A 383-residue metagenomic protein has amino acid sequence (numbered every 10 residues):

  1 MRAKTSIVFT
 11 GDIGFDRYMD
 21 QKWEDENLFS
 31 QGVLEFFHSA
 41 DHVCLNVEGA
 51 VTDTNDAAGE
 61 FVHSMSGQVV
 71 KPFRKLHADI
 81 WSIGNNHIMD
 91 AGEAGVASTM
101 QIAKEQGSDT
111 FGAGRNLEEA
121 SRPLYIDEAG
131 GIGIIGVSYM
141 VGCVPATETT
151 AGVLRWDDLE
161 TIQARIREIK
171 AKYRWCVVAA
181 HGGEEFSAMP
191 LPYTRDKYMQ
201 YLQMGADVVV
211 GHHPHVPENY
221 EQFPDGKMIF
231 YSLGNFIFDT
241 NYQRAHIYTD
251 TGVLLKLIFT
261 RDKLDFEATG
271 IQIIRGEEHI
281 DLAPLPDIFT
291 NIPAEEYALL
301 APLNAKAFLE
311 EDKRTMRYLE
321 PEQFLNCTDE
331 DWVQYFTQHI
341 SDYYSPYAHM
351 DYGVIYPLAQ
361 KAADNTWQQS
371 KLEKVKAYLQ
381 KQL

Functional and structural regions predicted by a protein language model:
M1-G84, D90-G92, T99: N-terminal catalytic scaffold of extracellular/periplasmic and nuclease hydrolases that process anionic headgroups
F9-G11, H42-E48, L76-N86, D109-R115 (+3 more regions): Active-site neighborhood of phospho(di)ester-bond hydrolases with catalytic His/Asp-centered motifs
D16-Y18, V51-T54, N86-M100, L117-R122 (+4 more regions): Active-site environment of divalent metal-dependent phosphoester hydrolases
Y18-Q31, S64, D127-C176, D196 (+1 more regions): Binuclear metal-dependent hydrolase catalytic cores centered on His/Asp/Glu-rich metal-binding motifs
A40-T52, I166-M189: Short acidic, glycine-rich surface-loop motifs adjacent to enzyme active sites
T54-R74, W175-D207: Active-site-proximal segments of metal-dependent phosphoesterases and phosphodiesterases across multiple
H77-I80, P192-V253: Conserved beta-sheet core of the metallophosphoesterase superfamily
H246-Y248, G252-L383: A short C-terminal boundary segment appended to hydrolase-like catalytic domains
